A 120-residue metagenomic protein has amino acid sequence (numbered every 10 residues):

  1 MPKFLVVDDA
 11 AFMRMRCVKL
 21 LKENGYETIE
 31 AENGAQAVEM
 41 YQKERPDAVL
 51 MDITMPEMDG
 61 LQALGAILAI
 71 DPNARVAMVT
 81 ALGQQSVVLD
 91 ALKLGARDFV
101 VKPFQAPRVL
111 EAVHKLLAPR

Functional and structural regions predicted by a protein language model:
M15-E23: Charged docking surfaces used in two-component/phosphorelay signaling
G25-E32, M40: Short hydrophobic/Thr-rich beta-strand motif most characteristic of the beta2 strand and flanking loop of CheY-like
N33-Q36, D59-Q62: Acidic catalytic/metal-coordinating carboxylates
E44-L50: Active-site beta3 strand of CheY-like receiver
M55: Receiver (REC) domain active-site loop signature in two-component systems and cognate sites in sensor histidine kinases
Q62, G83-D98, E111: Alpha4 helix (beta4-alpha4-beta5 surface) of REC/receiver domains from two-component response regulators
K102: A Lys-centered signature of the CheY-like receiver
